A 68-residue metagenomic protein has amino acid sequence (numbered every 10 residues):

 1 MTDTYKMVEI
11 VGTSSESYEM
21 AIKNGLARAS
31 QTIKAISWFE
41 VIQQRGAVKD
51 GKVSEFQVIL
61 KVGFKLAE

Functional and structural regions predicted by a protein language model:
T2-W38: Short, well-ordered alpha-helical segments
V11, I42, G63: Residues in well-ordered beta-strands of folded domains
I36-E40, G46-V48: Amphipathic, hydrophobic secondary-structure cores in small proteins
R45-E68: A cross-kingdom feature marking charged/low-complexity
